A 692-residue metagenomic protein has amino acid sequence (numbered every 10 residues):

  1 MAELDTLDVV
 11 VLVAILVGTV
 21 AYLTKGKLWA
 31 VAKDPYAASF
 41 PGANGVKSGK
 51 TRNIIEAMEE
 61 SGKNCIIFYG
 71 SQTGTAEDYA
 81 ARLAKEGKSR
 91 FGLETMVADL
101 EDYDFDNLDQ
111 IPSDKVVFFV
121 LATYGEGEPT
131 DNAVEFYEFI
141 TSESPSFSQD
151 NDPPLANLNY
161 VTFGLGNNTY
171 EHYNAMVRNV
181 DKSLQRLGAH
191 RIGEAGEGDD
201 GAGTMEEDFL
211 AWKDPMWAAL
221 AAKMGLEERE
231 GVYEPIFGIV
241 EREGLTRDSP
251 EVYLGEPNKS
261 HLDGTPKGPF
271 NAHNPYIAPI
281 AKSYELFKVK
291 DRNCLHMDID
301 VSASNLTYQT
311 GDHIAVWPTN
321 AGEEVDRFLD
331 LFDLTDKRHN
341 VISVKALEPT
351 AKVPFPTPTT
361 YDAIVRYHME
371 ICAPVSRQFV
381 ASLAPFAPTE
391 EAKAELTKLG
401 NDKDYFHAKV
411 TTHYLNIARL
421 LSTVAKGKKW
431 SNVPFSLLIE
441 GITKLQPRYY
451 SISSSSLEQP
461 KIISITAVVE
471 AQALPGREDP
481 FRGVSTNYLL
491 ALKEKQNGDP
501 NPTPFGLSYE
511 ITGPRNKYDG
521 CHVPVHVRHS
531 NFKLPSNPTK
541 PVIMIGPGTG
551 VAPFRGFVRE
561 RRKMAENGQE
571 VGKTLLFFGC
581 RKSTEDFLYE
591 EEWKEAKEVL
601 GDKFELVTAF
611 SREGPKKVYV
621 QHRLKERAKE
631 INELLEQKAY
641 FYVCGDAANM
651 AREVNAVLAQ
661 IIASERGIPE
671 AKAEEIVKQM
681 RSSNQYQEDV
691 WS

Functional and structural regions predicted by a protein language model:
M1-S692: FNR-like FAD-binding dehydrogenase module
